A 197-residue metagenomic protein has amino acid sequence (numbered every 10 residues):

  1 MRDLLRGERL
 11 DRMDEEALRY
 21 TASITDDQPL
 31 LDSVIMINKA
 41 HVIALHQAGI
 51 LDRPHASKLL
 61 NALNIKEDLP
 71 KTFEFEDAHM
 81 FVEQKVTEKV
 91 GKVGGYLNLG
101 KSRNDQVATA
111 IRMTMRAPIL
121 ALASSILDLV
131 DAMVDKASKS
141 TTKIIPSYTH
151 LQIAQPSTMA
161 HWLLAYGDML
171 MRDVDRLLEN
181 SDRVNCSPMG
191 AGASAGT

Functional and structural regions predicted by a protein language model:
M1-G196: A helix-coil-helix interface module used to build multimeric assemblies and to scaffold catalytic/cofactor sites
